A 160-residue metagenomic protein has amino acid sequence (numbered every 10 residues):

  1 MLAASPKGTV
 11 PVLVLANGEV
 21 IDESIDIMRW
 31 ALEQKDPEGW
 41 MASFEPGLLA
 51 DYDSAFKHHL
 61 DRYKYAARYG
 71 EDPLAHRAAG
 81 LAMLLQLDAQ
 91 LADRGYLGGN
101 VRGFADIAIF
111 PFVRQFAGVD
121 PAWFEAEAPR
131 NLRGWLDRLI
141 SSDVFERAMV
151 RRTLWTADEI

Functional and structural regions predicted by a protein language model:
M1-A82, D88, A92: GST-like domain detector, emphasizing the conserved glutathione-binding G-site in the N-terminal thioredoxin-like
L32-D36, R68, A92, F112-V113 (+3 more regions): Hydrophobic/aromatic-lined pockets within catalytic cores
P37-G39, A122-A128: Structural helix-adjacent loops and short alpha-helical linkers that scaffold large soluble proteins
A66, G70-A75, G95-G98, E125-E127 (+1 more regions): Residues lining hydrophobic/aromatic ligand-binding pockets adjacent to catalytic sites
A75-M83, E127-S141: Extended, well-ordered alpha-helical scaffold segments
A89-N100, V144-A148: Surface-exposed helix-capping loop/turn segments at secondary-structure junctions
L97-A122: GST superfamily/GST-like fold recognition
R147, R151-I160: Long, charge-rich low-complexity segments
